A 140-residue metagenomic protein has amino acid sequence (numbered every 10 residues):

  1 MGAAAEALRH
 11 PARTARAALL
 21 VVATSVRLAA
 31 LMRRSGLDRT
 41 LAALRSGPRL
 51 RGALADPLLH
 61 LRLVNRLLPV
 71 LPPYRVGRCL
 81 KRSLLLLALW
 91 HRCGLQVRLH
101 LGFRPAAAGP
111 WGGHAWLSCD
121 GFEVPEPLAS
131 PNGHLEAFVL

Functional and structural regions predicted by a protein language model:
M1-G47, L61-R75, H91-C93, L101 (+2 more regions): N-terminal accessory/pre-domain segments preceding catalytic cores
L50: Internal glycine-rich flexible loops
A53-D56: Short, contiguous, helix-prone interaction/anchoring segments in small proteins
L63, L84-L140: Hydrophobic/aromatic-rich core segments of domains that either
R78-L84: Acidic, low-complexity glycine/serine/threonine-rich segments
